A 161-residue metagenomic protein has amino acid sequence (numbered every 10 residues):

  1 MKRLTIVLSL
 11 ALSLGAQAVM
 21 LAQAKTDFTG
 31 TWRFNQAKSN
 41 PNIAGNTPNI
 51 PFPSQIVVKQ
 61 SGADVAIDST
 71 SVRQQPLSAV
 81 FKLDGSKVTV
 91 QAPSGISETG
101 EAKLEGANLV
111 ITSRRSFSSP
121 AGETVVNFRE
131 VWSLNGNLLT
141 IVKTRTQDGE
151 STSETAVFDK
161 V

Functional and structural regions predicted by a protein language model:
M1-L4: Positively charged n-region of N-terminal signal peptides that target proteins for export
V7-Q17: Bacterial N-terminal signal peptides
M20-V161: Hydrophobic small-molecule pocket/channel-lining residues, especially in calycin-type beta-barrels
